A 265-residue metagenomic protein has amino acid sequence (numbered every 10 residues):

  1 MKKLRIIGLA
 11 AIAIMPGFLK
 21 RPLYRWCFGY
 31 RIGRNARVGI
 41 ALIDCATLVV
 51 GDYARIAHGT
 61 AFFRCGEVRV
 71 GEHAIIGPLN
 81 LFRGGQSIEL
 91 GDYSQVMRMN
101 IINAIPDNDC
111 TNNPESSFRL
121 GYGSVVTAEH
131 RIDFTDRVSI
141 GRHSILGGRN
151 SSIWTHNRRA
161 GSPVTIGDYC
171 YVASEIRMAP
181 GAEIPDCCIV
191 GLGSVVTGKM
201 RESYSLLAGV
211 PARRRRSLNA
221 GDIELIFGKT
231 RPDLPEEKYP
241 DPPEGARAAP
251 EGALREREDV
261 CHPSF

Functional and structural regions predicted by a protein language model:
M1-I153, N157-Y169, E175-G181, D186-C187 (+2 more regions): Domain-scale signature associated with acetyltransferase and cell-envelope carbohydrate enzymes
V195-V196: Conserved sequence/active-site signature of Rossmann-fold short-chain dehydrogenase/reductase
